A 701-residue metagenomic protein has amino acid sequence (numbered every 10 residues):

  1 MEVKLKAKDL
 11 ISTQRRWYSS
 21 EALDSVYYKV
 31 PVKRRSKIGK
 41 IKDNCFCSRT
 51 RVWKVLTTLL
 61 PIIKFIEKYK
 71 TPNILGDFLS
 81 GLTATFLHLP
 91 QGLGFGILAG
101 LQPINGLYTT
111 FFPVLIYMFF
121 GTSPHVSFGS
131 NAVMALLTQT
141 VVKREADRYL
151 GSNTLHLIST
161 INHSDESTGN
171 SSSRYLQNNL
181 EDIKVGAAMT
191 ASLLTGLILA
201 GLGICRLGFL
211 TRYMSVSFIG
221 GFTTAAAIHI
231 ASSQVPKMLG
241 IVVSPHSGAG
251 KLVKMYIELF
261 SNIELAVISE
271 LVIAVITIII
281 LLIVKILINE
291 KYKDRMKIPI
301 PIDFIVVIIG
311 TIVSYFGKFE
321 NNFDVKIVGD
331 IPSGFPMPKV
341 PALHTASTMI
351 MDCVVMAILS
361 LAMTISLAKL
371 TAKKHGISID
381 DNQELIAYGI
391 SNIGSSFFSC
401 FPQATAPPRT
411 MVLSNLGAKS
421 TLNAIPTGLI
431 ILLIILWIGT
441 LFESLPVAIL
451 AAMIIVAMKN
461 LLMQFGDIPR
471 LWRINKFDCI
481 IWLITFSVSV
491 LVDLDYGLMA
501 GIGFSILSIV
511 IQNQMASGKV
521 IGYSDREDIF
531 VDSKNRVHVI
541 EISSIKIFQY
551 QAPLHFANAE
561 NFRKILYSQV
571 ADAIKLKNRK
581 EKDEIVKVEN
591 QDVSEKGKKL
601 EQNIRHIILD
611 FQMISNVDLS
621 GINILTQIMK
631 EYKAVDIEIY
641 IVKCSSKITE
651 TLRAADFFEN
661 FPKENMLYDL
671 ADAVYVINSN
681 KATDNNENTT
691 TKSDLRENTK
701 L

Functional and structural regions predicted by a protein language model:
E2-D525, Q627, D636, D656-F657 (+1 more regions): Transmembrane helical cores of multi-pass ion-transport proteins
K6-D9, T13-Y18, D24-S25, N460-A655 (+2 more regions): The feature marks cytosolic C-terminal regulatory regions of anion transporters and related permeases
R35, G39-I62, V520-I545, I585-K596 (+1 more regions): Non-transmembrane, juxtamembrane loop and terminal tail segments of multi-pass eukaryotic membrane proteins
S127, I641, M666: Conserved SAM-binding loop
E145, L287, F316, F397 (+4 more regions): Solvent-exposed amphipathic alpha-helical surface segments
R148-L180, A573-E601, T689-E697: Intrinsically disordered, low-complexity domain-flanking/linker segments in eukaryotic proteins, enriched
N660-V676: Short acidic-hydrophobic, aromatic-tinged amphipathic segments that line or gate anion-handling sites
